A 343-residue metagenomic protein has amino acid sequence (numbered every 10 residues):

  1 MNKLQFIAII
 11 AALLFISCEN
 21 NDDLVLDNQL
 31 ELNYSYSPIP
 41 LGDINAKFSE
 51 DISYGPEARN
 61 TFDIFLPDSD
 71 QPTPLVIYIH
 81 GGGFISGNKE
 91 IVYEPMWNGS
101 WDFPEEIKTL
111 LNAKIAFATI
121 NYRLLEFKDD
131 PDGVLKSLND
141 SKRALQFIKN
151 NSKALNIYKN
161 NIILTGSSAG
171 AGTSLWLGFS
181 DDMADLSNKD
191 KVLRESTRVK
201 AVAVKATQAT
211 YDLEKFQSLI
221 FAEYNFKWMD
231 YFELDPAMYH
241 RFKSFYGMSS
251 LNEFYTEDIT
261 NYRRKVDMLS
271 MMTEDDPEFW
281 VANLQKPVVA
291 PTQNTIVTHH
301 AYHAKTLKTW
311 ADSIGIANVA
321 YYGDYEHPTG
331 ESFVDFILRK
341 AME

Functional and structural regions predicted by a protein language model:
L14-S17: C-terminal motif of bacterial Sec signal peptides marking the signal peptidase cleavage site
L26-Q71: N-terminal cap/lid segment of alpha/beta-hydrolase-fold proteins
F62-Q71, L155, M268-T273: Short beta-strand-to-loop junctions in surface cap/lid or active-site-entrance loops
P72-G87: Short beta-strand element of the alpha/beta-hydrolase
E90-A118: Short amphipathic alpha-helix adjacent to the substrate-entry channel of hydrolases
P131-K153: Alpha/beta-hydrolase active-site loop
Q146-A222: Primarily recognizes the serine-hydrolase "nucleophile elbow" in alpha/beta-hydrolase and SGNH/GDSL folds
Y211-S218, F226-D324: Serine-hydrolase catalytic core
